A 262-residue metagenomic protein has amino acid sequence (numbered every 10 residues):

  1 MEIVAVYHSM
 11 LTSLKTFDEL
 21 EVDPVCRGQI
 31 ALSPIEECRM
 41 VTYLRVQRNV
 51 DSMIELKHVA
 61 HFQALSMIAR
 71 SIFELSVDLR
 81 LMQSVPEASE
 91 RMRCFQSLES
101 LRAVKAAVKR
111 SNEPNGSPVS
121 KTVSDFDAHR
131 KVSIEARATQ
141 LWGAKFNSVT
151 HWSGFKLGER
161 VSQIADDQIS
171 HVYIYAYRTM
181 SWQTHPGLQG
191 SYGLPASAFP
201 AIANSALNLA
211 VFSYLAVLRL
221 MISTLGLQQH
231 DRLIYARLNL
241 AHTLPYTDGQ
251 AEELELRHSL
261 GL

Functional and structural regions predicted by a protein language model:
M1-P34, E99-L262: Secondary-shell segments that build the walls of catalytic and ion/ligand-binding clefts
F17-M82: Long, hydrophobic/aromatic-enriched structural stretches that serve as scaffold segments
T42, M67, A88-E90, E99 (+2 more regions): Short alpha-helical segments used as structural interaction elements across diverse proteins
T42, M92-R93, S205-A210: Short, Φ-rich (hydrophobic/aromatic) sequence segments
V46, M53, L65, I72 (+6 more regions): Alpha-helical solenoid scaffolds that mediate protein-protein interactions, centered on TPR/SEL1-like repeats but also
H58, L65, R93-S97, I169 (+1 more regions): Short capping loops/turns at secondary-structure boundaries
L65-M67, S84-R93, L227-A236: Short, glycine/acidic-rich hinge or "gate" loops at secondary-structure transitions that mediate conformational
A69-R110: Internal, hydrophobic cores of structured domains that mediate oligomerization or house catalytic pockets within large
